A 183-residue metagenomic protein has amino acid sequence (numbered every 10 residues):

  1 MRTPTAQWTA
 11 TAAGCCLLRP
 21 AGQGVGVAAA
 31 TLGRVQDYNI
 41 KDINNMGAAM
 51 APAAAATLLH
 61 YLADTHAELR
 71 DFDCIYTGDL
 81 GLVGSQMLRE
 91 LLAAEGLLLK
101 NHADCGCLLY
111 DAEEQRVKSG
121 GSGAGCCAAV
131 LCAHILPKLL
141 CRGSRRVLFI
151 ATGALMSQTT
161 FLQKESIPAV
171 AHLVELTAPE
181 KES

Functional and structural regions predicted by a protein language model:
M1-L59, D64, N101-H102, C107 (+2 more regions): Condensing-enzyme catalytic core mediating Claisen C-C bond formation in acyl metabolism
W8, C15-A21, S122-R142: Active-site-proximal alpha-helical scaffold in enzymes
Q23, G33, A93-V130: Conserved catalytic cysteine-centered active-site region of acyl-thioester-dependent Claisen-condensing enzymes
K41, N45-A49, I75, D79 (+3 more regions): A short glycine-/small-residue-rich loop at the edge of a beta-strand within enzyme catalytic domains
T57-D71, K138-L139: Phosphate/pyrophosphate-binding loops at sites that engage ATP/ADP/AMP, CoA/4′-phosphopantetheine, polyphosphate
D71-G78, L148: Short glycine-rich phosphate-binding loop at a beta-alpha junction
L80-E95, T159-S166: Short glycine/threonine-rich loop-to-helix capping motif typified by GTGT followed within a few residues by an Asp-Pro
C127-A128, H134-E165: Internal helix-turn-beta structural module
